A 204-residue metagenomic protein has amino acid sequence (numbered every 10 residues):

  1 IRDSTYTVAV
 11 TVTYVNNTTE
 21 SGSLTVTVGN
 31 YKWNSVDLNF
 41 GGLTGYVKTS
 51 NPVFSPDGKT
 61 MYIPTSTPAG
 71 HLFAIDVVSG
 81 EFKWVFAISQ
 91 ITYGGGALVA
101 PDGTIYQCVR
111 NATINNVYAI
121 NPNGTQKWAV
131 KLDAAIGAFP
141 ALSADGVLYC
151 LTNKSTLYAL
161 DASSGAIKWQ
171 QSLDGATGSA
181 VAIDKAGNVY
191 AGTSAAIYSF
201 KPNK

Functional and structural regions predicted by a protein language model:
I1-S4: Conserved small/polar residues in nucleotide/adenosyl-binding loops
Y6-V8: Amphipathic, non-membrane alpha-helical rod segments
V10-V12: Conserved structural position at the C-terminal beta-strand of extracellular beta-sandwich adhesion modules
Y14-S23: Short, exposed coil/turn segments at beta-strand boundaries within extracellular/luminal domains
T27-K204: Flexible "stalk/tail and boundary" regions
